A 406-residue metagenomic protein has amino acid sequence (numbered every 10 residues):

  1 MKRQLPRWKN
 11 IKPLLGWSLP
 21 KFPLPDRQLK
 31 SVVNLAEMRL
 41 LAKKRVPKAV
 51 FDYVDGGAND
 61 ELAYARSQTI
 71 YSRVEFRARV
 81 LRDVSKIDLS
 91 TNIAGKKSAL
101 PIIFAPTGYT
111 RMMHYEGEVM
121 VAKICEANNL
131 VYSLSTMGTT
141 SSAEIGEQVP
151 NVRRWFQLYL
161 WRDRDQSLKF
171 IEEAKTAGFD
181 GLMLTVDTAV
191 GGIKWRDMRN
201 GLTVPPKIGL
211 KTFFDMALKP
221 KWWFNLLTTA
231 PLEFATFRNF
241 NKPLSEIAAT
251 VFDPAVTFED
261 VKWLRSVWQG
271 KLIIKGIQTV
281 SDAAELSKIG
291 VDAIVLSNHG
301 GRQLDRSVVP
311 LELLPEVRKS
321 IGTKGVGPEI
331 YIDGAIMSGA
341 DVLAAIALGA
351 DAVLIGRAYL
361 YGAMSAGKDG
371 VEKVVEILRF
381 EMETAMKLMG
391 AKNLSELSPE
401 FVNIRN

Functional and structural regions predicted by a protein language model:
K2-G95, G201-V256, S395-P399, N403-N406: An N-cap/entry alpha-helix motif that binds or orients negatively charged groups
P47, G322-T323, A366-G367: Glycine-centered helix-coil hinge/cap
S67, R306-K319, A363-E383: C-terminal helical cap(s) of enzyme catalytic domains, especially alpha/beta-barrels
S98-T140: Glycine-rich active-site/cofactor-binding loop and its immediate structural neighborhood
I103-Y109, V152-Y159, S245-I247: Short, basic, glycine/proline-bearing loop/turn elements
Y109, K123, Q148, D165-I332 (+1 more regions): Alpha/beta enzyme core
A127-Q148, V152-S167: A gly/proline- and charged-residue-enriched helix-loop-helix capping module
G390: Active-site-adjacent helical/loop segments in soluble small-molecule enzymes
